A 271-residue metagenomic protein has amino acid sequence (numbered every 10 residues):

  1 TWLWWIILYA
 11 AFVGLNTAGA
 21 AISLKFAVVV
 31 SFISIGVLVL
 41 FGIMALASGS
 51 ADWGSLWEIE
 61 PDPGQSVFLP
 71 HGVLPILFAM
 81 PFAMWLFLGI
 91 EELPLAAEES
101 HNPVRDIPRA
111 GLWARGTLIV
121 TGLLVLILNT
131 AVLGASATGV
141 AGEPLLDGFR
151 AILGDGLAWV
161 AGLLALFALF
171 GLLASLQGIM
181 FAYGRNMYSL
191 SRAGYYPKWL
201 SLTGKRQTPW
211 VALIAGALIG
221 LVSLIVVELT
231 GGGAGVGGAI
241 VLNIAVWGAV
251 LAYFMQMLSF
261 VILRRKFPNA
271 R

Functional and structural regions predicted by a protein language model:
T1, V37, A96-V104, R109-T117 (+3 more regions): Helix-loop-helix connectors at the membrane interface of multi-pass transporters/channels
T1-A18, L38-F41, L213-I219: Transmembrane alpha-helical segments of multi-pass small-molecule transport proteins
T1-W5, Y9, H71-A79, A161-A165 (+2 more regions): Residue-level signature of transmembrane alpha-helical entry/exit and packing/kink sites in multi-pass membrane
I7-G14, L77-M84, L163-Q177: Hydrophobic alpha-helical transmembrane segments of multi-pass membrane proteins
I7-I33, E98-E99, L229-G238, L263: Membrane-water interface regions at transmembrane-helix termini and the short interhelical loops of multi-pass membrane
V29-G162: Helix-loop-helix junctions that connect adjacent transmembrane segments in multi-pass membrane transporters
V37-F41, M187, L242-R271: Hydrophobic alpha-helical segments of multi-pass membrane transport proteins
D62-S66, A110-Q177, Y196-A245: TM-loop-TM module centered on a large, flexible mid-protein loop between adjacent transmembrane helices in multi-pass
